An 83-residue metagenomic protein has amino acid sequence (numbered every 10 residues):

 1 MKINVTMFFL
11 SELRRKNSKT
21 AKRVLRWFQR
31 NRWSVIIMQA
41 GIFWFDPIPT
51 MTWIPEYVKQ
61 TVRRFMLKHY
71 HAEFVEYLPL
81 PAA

Functional and structural regions predicted by a protein language model:
T6-F8, L13: N-terminal acidic leader/helix
N17-S18, N31, P55, H71: Intrinsically disordered, low-complexity coil/linker segments enriched for acidic/polar and small residues
S18-W27: Short amphipathic alpha-helix segments
L25, S34-W44, A72-A83: Short glycine-rich, low-complexity/disordered patches
R30-V62: Acidic, low-complexity, intrinsically disordered interaction modules
W53-A82: Short, mixed-charge low-complexity intrinsically disordered segments
